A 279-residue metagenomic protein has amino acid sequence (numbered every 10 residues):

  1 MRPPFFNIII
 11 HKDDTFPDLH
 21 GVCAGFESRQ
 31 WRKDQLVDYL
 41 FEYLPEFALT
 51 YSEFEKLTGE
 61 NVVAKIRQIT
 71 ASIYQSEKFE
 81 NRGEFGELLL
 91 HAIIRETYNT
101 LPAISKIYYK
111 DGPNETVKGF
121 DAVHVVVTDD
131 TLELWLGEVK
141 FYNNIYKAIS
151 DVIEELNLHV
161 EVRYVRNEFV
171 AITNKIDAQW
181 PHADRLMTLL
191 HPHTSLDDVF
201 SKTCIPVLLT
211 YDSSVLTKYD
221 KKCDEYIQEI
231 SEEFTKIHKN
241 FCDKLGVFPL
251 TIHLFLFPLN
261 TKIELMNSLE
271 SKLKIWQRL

Functional and structural regions predicted by a protein language model:
M1-I66: A structured, charge-rich N-terminal accessory region that forms the first stable segment of a protein and links
T70-L89: A short, highly charged nucleic-acid-interacting micro-segment common to nuclease and nuclease-linked defense proteins
I94, D121-H124, L134-F141: Conserved catalytic cores of phosphodiester-cleaving nucleases, focusing on short active-site segments
Y98-N114: A short acidic/basic microdomain associated with nuclease active sites
E115-G119: A short, glycine/Asx- and small/polar-enriched loop/turn that sits immediately N-terminal to a beta-strand
E133-H159: Active-site ExK catalytic segment of metal-dependent nucleases
S150-Q228: Acidic, metal/cofactor-coordinating or nucleic-acid-engaging core segments within structured domains
K221-L279: Extended, charged low-complexity segments that frequently continue into or abut oligomerization scaffolds
